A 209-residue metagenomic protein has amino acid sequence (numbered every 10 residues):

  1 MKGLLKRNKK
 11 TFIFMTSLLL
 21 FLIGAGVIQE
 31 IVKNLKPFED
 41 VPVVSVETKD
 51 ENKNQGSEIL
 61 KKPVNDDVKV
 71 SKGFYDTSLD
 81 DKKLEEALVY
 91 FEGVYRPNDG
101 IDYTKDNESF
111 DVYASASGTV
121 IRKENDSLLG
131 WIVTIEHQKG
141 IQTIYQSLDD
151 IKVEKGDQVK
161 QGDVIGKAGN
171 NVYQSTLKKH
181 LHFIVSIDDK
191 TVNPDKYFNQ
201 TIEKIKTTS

Functional and structural regions predicted by a protein language model:
M1-D99: Polar/charged, compositionally biased leader and regulatory segments
L60-K61, F91-N125: Short, glycine/small-residue-enriched coil/turn segments at secondary-structure junctions
D66, P97-D99, E108, A116 (+3 more regions): Envelope-exposed proteins and targeting segments
G73, K123-E124, I151, A168-N171: Residue-level recognition of beta-strand microenvironments
I101-T104, I132-H137, I184: Short, acidic/hydrophobic/Gly-rich beta-strand patch recurrent on exposed beta strands that often constitutes part
V112-I121, V153-A168: Short, well-structured beta-strand-loop connectors
A114-D149: Zn2+-dependent peptidoglycan hydrolase active-site motif and core
D157-S209: Conserved, short, structured surface segments that act as functional micro-motifs
